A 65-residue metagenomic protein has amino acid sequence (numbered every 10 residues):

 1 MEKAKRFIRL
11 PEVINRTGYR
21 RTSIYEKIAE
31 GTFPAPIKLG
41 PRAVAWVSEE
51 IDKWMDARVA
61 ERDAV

Functional and structural regions predicted by a protein language model:
M1-E30, E49-A60: Polyanion-binding surface elements
G31-P36: Short, solvent-exposed alpha-helical "recognition" segments
I37-R42: Short Lys/Arg-enriched helix C-cap and helix-to-coil transition segments that create basic nucleic-acid-contact patches
A43-V47: Minor-groove-contacting beta-hairpin "wing" of winged helix-turn-helix DNA-binding domains
R62-V65: Short, charged recognition helix plus adjacent turn of helix-turn-helix-like nucleic-acid-binding domains
